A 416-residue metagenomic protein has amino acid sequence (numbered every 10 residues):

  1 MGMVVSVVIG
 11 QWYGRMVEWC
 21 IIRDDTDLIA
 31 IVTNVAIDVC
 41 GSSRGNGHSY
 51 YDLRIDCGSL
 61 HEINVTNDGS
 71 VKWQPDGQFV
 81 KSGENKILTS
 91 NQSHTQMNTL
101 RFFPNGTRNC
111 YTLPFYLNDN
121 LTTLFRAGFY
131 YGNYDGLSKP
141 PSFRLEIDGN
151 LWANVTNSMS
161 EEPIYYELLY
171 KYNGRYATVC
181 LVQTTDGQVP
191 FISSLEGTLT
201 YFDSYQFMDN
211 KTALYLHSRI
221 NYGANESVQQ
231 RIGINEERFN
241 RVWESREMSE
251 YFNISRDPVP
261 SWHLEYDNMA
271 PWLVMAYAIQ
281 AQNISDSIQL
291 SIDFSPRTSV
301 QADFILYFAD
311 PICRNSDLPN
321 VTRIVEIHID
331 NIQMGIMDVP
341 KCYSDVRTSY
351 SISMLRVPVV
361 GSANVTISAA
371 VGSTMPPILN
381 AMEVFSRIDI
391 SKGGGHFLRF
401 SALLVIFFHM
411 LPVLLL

Functional and structural regions predicted by a protein language model:
G2, R23-A30: Sec-dependent signal peptide recognition, specifically the positively charged N-region followed immediately by
V17: Alpha-helical polar/charged "hotspots" used for coordination or helix-helix interfaces
D27, V32-L416: Compositionally biased, intrinsically disordered or flexible polar/acidic segments
